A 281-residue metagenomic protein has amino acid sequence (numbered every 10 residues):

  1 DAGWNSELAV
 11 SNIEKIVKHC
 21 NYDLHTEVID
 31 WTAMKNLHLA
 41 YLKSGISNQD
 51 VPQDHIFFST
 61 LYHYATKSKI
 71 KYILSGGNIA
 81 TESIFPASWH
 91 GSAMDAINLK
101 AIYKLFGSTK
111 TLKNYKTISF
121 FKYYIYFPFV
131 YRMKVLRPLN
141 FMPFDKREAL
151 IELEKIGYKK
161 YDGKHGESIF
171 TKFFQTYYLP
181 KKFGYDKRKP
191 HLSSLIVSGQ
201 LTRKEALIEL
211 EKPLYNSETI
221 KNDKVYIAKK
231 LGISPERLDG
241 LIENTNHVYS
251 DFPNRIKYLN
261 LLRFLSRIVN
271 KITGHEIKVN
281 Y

Functional and structural regions predicted by a protein language model:
D1-Y281: Nucleotide-activated chemistry modules centered on ATP-dependent adenylation/adenylyltransferase
